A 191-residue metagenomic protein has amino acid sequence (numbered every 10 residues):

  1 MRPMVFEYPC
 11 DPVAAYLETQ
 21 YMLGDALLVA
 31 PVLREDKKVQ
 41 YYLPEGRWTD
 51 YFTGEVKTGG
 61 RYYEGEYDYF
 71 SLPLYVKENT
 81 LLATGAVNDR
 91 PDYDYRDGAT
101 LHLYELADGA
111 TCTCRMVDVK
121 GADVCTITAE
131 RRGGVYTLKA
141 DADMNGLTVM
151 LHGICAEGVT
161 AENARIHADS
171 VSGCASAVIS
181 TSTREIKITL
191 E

Functional and structural regions predicted by a protein language model:
M1-I154: Catalytic core of carbohydrate-active enzymes
R34, T128-V135, I166-C174, T181: Short, ordered beta-strand-loop transition motifs
Y51-Y69, T160-I179: Solvent-exposed beta-strand/loop surfaces of large extracellular or lumenal domains
K120-D123, V159, I186: Conserved catalytic/binding loops enriched for acidic/polar residues
S176-E191: Surface-exposed interaction regions enriched in Ser/Thr/Asp/Glu that occur as long low-complexity tracts or repetitive
